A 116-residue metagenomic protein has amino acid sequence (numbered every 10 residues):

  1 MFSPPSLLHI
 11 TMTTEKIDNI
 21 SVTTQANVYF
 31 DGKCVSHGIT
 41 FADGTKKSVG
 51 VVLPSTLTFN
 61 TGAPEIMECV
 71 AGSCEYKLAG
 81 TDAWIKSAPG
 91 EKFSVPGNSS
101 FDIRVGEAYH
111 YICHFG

Functional and structural regions predicted by a protein language model:
F2-G44: A short, N-terminal "cap"/entry segment at the start of jelly-roll beta-barrel domains of the cupin/DSBH fold
D31, S36, V49-L53, N60 (+1 more regions): Acidic, Ser/Thr/Pro
F41-G62, S94-G97: Conserved short histidine dyad/triad with adjacent acidic residue
L57, G72-K77, K92: Short beta-strand segments in beta-sandwich/barrel cores
N60-G62, L78-T81: Short alpha-helix capping/helix-loop boundary micro-motifs
G62-E75: Short, conserved beta-strand element in jelly-roll/cupin
T81-N98: Short acidic-glycine-tyrosine-enriched beta hairpin
P96-G116: Ligand-binding loop in jelly-roll beta-barrel domains
